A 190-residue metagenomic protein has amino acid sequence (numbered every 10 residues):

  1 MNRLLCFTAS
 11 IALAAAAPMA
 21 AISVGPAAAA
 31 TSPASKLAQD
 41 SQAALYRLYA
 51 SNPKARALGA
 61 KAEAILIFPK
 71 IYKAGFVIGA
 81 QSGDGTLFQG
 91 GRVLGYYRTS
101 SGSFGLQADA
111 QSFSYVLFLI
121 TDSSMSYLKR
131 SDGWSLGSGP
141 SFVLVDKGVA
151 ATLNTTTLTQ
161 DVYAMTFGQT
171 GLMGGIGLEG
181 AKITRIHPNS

Functional and structural regions predicted by a protein language model:
M1-A20: Bacterial N-terminal signal peptides that target proteins for export
M19-A29: Sec/Tat signal peptide C-region and signal peptidase I cleavage site
A29-S190: Small-residue-enriched, tightly packed secondary-structure blocks
